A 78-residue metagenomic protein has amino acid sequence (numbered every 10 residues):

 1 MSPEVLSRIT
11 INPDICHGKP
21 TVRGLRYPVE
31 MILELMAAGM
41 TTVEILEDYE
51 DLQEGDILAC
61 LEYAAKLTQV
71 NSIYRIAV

Functional and structural regions predicted by a protein language model:
M1-R26: N-terminal first-folded block
P28-V78: Long, charge-rich, low-complexity alpha-helical segments
